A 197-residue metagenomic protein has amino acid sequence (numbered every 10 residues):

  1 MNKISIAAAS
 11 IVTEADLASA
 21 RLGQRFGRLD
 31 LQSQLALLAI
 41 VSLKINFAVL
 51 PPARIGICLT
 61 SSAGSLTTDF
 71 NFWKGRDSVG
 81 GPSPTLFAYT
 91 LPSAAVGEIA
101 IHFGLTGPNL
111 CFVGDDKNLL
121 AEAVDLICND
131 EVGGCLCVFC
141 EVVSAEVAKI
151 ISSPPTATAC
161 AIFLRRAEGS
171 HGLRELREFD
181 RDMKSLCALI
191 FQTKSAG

Functional and structural regions predicted by a protein language model:
M1-G197: Conserved "HGTGT" condensation-loop signature of ketosynthase/thiolase-family condensing enzymes that catalyze
